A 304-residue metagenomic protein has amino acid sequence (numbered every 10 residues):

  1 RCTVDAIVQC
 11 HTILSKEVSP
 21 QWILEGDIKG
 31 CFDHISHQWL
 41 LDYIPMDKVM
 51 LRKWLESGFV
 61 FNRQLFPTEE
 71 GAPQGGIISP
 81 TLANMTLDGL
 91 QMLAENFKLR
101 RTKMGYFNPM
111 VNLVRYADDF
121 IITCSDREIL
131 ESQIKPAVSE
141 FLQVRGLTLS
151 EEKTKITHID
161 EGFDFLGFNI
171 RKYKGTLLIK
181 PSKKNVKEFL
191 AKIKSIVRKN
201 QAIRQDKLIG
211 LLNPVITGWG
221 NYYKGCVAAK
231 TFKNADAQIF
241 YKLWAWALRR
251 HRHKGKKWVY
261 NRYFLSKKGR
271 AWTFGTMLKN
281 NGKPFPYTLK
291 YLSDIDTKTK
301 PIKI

Functional and structural regions predicted by a protein language model:
R1, D5-G162: Conserved polymerase palm-domain catalytic core
S36, K174-L177, V227-A228, H251: Short conserved micro-motifs at the rims of enzyme active sites and ligand-binding pockets
E56, N62, R145-G210, V215-G218: A conserved non-catalytic segment of reverse transcriptases and RNA-directed RNA polymerases corresponding to the late
C124, P181, V227: Active-site proximal loops enriched in glycine and acidic residues that flank catalytic Cys/His/Asp and coordinate
E140-F141, K155, D160-L166, A237-R250: C-terminal, active-site-flanking charged/polar segments
I196-K257: Right-hand nucleic-acid polymerase module
K242, A247, H251-I304: Extended C-terminal regions of large enzymes
